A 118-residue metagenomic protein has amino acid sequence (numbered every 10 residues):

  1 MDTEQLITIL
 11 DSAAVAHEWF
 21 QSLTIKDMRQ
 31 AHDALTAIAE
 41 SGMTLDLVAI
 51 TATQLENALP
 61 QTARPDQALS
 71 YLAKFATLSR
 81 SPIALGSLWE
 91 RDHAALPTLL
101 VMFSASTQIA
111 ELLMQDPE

Functional and structural regions predicted by a protein language model:
M1-E118: Non-catalytic regulatory/linker segments of enzymes
